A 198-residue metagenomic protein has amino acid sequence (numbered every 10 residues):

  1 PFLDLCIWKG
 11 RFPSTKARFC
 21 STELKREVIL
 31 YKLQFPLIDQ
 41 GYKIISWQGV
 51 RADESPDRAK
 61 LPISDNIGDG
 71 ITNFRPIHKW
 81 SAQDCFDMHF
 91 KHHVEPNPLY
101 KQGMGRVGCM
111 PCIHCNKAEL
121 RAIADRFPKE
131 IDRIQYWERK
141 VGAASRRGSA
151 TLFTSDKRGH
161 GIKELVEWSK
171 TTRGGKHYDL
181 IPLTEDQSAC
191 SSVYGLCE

Functional and structural regions predicted by a protein language model:
P1-E198: Nucleotide-activated chemistry modules centered on ATP-dependent adenylation/adenylyltransferase
